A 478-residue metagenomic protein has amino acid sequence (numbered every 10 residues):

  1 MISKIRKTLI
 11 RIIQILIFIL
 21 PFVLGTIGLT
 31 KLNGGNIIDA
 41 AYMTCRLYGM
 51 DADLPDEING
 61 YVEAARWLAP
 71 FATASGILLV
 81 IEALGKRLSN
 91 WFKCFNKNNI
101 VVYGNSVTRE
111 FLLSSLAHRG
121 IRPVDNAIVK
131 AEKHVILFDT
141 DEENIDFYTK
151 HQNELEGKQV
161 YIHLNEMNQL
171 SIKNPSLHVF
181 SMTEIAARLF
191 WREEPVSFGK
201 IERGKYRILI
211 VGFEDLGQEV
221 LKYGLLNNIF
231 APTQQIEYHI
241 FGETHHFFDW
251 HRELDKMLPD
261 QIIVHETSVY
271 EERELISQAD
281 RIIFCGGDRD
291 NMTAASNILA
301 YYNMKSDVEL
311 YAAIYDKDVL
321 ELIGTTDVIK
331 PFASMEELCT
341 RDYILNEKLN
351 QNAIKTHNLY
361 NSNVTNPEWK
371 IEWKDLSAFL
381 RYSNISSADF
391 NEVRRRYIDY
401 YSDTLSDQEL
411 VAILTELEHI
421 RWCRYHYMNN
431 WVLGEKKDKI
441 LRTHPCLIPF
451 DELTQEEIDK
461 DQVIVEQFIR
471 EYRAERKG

Functional and structural regions predicted by a protein language model:
M1-D39, R46, M50-E416, E456 (+1 more regions): Cytosolic regulatory regions of ion transport systems
L78-L84, T443-G478: In a subset of proteins, long, contiguous C-terminal domains/tails are tracked
L405-L453, K460-V463: Amphipathic protein-protein interaction modules
